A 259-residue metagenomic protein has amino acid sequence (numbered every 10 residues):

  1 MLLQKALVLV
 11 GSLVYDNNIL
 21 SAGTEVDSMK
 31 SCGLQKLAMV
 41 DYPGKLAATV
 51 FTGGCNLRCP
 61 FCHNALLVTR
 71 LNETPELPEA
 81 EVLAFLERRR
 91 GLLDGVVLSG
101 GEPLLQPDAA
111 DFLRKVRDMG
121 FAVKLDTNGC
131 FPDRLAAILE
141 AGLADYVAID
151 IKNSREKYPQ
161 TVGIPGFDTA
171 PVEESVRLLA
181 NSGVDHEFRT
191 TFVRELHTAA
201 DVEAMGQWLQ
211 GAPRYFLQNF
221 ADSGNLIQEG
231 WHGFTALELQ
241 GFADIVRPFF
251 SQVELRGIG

Functional and structural regions predicted by a protein language model:
A6-L7: Positively charged N-terminal leader segments that act as targeting/secretion signals
Y15-S21, E25: Short, positively charged and aromatic/hydrophobic N-terminal segments
T24, Y42-L77: Canonical Radical SAM [4Fe-4S] cluster-binding loop centered on the CxxxCxxC motif and its immediate flanking residues
D27-L46: Short, charged low-complexity linear segments at domain edges
A65-V96: Conserved alpha-helical substructure of the radical SAM core
L83-G95, L104-L239: Conserved AdoMet/S-adenosylmethionine-binding subsite of the radical SAM
Q240-G259: A C-terminal junction/extension of Radical SAM enzymes
